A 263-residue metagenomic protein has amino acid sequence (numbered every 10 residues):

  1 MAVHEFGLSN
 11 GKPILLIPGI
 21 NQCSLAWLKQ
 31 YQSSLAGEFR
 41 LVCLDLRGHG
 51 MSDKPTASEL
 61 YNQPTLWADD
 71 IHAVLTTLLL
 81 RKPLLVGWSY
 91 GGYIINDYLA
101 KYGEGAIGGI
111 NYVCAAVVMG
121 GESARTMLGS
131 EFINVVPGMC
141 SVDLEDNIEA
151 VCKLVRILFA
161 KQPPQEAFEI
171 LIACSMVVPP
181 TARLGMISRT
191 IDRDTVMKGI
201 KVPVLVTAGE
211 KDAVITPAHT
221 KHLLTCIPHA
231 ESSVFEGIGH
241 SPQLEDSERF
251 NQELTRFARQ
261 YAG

Functional and structural regions predicted by a protein language model:
A2-K54, V74: Conserved HGGG/HGGXW glycine-rich cap/lid loop of the alpha/beta-hydrolase fold
P18-I20, P83, G87-S89, G209: Conserved alpha/beta-hydrolase "nucleophile elbow" surrounding the catalytic nucleophile
V42-Y90, Q252: Active-site loop/oxyanion-hole signature of alpha/beta-hydrolase fold enzymes
N96-K101, G105-V142: Flexible "cap/lid" loop of the alpha/beta hydrolase fold
T126-M127, V142-G199: Conserved alpha/beta-hydrolase catalytic His-Asp/Glu region
I200, V206-A208, D212: Short beta-strand/loop motif that positions the catalytic acidic residue of the alpha/beta-hydrolase fold
A213-H219: Conserved alpha/beta-hydrolase "acid-adjacent" motif
A230-G263: Catalytic active-site module of serine/aspartate enzymes centered on a nucleophile-bearing elbow/loop
